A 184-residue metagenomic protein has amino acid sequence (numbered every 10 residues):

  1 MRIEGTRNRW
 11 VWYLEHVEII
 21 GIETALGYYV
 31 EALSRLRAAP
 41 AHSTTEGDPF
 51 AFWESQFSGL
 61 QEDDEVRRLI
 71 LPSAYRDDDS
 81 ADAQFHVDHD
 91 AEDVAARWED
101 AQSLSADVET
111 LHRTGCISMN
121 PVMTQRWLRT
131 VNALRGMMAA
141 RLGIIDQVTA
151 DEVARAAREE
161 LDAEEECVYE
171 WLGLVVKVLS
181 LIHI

Functional and structural regions predicted by a protein language model:
M1-E46: Short, extreme N-terminal leader segments that mark the start of a protein/domain
T6-G21, D82-A96, G115-R126, A156-E160 (+1 more regions): Non-transmembrane, amphipathic alpha-helical segments
V30-L33, A101, S105-V108, H112 (+3 more regions): A structural signal for well-ordered alpha-helices, especially hydrophobic packing surfaces of coiled-coils
F57-T110: Aromatic-anchored, charged helix-turn/loop surface patch used as a conserved interaction hotspot
S80-A81, A101-M119, T149-E159: Short, charged/polar, low-complexity loop and linker segments that flank or interrupt alpha-helical bundles
I117-D146: Hydrophobic/aromatic-rich, well-ordered segments within soluble, folded domains that form packed cores
V148-V176: Short secondary-structure subsegments characteristic of cysteine-rich extracellular domains
I182-I184: Conserved small/polar residues in nucleotide/adenosyl-binding loops
